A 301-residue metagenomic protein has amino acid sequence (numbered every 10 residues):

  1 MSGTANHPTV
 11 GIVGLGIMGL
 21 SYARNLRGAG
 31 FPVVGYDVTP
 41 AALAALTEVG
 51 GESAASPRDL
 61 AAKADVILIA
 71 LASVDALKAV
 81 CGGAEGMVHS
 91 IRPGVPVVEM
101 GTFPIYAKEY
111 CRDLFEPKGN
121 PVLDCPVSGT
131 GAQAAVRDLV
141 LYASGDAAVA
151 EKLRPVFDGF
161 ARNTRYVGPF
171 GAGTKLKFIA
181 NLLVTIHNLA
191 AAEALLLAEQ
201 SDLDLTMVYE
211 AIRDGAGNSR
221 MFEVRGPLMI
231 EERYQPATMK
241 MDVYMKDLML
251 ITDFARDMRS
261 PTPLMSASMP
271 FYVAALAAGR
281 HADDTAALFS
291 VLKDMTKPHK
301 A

Functional and structural regions predicted by a protein language model:
M1-A62, V66-I69, V95, G131: NAD(P)+-binding Rossmann beta1-loop-alpha1 motif at the extreme N-terminus of oxidoreductases
L15, F103-N181: Rossmann-fold dinucleotide-binding core
P57-I69, S73-K118: Rossmann-fold NAD(P) dinucleotide-binding segment
R137-S144, R165, P169-S201, E210-V224 (+1 more regions): Active-site-proximal catalytic alpha-helix in oxidoreductases
T174, L183, R220-H281: Interdomain hinge/lid region at the active-site interface of Rossmann-like NAD(P)-dependent oxidoreductases
A278-A301: NAD(P)-dependent dehydrogenase/reductase Rossmann-like domain
